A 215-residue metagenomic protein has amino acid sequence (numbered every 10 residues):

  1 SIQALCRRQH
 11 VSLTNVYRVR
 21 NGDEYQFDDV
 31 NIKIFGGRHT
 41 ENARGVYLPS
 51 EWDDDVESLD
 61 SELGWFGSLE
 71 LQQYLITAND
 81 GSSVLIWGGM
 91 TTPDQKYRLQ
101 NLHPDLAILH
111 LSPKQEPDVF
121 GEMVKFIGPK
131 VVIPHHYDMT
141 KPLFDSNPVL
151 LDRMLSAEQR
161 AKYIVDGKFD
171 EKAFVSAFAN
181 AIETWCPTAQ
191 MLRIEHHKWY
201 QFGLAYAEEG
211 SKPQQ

Functional and structural regions predicted by a protein language model:
S1, R18, L85-M90, L106-S112 (+2 more regions): Active-site neighborhood of phospho(di)ester-bond hydrolases with catalytic His/Asp-centered motifs
L5-E24, G121, K125-Q215: Binuclear metal-ion centers of metallo-dependent hydrolases, dominated by the metallo-beta-lactamase
V19-L102, H196-Q215: Core dinuclear metal-dependent hydrolase active-site scaffold
G67, P113-K114, E171: A conditional alpha-helix N-cap/helix-loop micro-motif detector
D94, Q115-G121: A short, acidic, amphipathic alpha-helical segment used as a generic capping/interface helix at domain edges
H103-P104, P129: Local beta-strand N-terminus motif with an aromatic residue
K114-Q115, T140: Glycine-rich nucleotide phosphate-binding loop and flanking beta-alpha elements of Rossmann-like dinucleotide-binding
